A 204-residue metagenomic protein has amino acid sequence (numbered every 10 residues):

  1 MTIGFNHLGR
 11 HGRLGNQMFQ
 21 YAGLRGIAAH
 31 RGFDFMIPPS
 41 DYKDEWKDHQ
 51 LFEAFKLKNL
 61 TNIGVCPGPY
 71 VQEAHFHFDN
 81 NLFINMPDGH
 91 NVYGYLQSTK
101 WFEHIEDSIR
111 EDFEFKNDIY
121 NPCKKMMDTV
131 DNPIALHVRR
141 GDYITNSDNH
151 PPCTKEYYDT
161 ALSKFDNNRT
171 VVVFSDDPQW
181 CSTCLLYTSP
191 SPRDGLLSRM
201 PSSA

Functional and structural regions predicted by a protein language model:
M1-G9, D34-I37, D131-D142, V172-V173: Short hydrophobic beta-strand segments
T2-S40: N-terminal pre-catalytic "stem/leader" segment of glycosyltransferase-like enzymes
G9-Q17, H150-T154, F174: Aromatic-acidic/polar surface patches that form glycan- and anion
S40-N167: Secretory-pathway luminal glycosyltransferase catalytic domains
K43-W46, P178-T183: Short, charged/polar "capping" segments at the starts of alpha-helices and the immediately preceding loops
G141-I144, D177-C181: Short, catalytically relevant binding-site loops at active-site mouths
Y187-D194: Conserved small/polar residues in nucleotide/adenosyl-binding loops
M200-A204: Hydrophobic alpha-helical segments, chiefly the membrane-spanning helices and signal/signal-anchor peptides
